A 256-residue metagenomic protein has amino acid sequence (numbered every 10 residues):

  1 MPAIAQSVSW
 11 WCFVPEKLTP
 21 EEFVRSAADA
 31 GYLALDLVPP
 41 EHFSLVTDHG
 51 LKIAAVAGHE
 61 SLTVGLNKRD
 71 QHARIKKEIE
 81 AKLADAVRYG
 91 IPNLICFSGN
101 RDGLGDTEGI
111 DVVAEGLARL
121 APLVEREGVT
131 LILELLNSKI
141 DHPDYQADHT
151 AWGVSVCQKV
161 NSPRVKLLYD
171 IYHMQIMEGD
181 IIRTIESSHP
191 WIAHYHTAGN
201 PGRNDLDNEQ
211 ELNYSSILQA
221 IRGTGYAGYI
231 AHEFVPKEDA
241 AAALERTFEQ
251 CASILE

Functional and structural regions predicted by a protein language model:
M1-C12, I53-L66, G99-R101, I140: N-terminal small/glycine-rich loop or linker at the start of catalytic domains across soluble metabolic enzymes
M1-D29, D36, G90-P92, A147-Y169 (+1 more regions): Histidine-acidic metal/acid-base catalytic patches
V14, E41, H59-T63, N100-D102 (+4 more regions): Feature marks short, surface-exposed loop/turn motifs that line or immediately flank catalytic pockets and channel
L33-E41: A short beta-strand-loop structural module common to alpha/beta enzyme folds
E41-L51, L104: Active-site-adjacent beta->alpha loops and helix N-cap segments on the catalytic face of soluble alpha/beta enzymes
I53-A55, L133, Y169, H232: Hydrophobic residues in well-ordered beta-strands that form the structural core
G65-K166, I176: Active-site acidic/histidine proton-transfer and metal-coordination neighborhood in alpha/beta enzyme cores
